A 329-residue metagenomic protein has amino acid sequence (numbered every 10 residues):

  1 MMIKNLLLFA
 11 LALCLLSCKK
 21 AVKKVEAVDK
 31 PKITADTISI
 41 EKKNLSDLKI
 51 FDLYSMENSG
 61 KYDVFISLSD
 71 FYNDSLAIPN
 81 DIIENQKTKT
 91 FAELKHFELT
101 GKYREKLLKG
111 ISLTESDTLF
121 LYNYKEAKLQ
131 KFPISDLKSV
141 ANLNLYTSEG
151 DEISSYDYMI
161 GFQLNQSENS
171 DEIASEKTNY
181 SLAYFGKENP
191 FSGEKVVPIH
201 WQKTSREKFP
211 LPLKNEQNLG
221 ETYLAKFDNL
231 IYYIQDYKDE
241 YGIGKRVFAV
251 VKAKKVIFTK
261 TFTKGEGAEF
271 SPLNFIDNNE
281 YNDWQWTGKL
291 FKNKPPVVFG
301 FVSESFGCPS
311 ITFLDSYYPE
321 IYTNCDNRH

Functional and structural regions predicted by a protein language model:
I3-F9, K20: Sec-dependent signal peptide recognition, specifically the positively charged N-region followed immediately by
L15-S17: C-terminal motif of bacterial Sec signal peptides marking the signal peptidase cleavage site
A21-H329: Exposed acidic/polar residues on beta-strands and adjacent loops within beta-sheet cores, strongest in beta-propeller
